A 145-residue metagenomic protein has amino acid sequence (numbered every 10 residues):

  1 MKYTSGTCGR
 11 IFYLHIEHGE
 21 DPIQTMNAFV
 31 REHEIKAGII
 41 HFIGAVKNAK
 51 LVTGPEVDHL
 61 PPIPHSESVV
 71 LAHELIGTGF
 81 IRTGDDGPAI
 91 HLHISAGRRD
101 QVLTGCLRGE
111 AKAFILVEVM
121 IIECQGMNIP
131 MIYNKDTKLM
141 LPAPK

Functional and structural regions predicted by a protein language model:
M1-H91, S95-K145: N-terminal intrinsically disordered, cationic/polar leader segments that include organellar targeting peptides
